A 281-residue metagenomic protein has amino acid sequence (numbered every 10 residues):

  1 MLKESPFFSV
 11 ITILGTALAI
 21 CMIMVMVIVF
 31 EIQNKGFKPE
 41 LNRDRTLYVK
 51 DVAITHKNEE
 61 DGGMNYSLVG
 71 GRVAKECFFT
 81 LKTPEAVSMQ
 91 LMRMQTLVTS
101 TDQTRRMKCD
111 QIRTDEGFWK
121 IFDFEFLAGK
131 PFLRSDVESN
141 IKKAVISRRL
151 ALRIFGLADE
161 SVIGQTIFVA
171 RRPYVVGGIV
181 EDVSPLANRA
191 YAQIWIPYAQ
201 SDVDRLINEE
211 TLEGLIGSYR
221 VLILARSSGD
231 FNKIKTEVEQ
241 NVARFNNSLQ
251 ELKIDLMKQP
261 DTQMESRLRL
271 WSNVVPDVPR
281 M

Functional and structural regions predicted by a protein language model:
L2-S5, T12, Q33, V49-D51 (+8 more regions): Generic structural signal for small/hydrophobic residues in well-ordered secondary structure, especially within
S5-K35: Short, strongly hydrophobic transmembrane alpha-helices
I11, T46, I112, E116: Membrane-embedded glycan transfer/ligation machinery that uses polyprenyl lipid-linked sugar donors/oligosaccharides
M26-T99, R105, I216-R220: Membrane-proximal extracellular/periplasmic loop immediately following the first transmembrane helix
L68, K108, I112-R113, A144-V145: Short aromatic/basic micro-patch
L91, T101-L133, V137-E138: The feature marks short, hydrophobic/small-residue-biased sequence motifs that occur predominantly
D115-F132, K142-V278: Mid-to-C-terminal secondary-structure elements that act as membrane-proximal/extracytoplasmic interface segments
